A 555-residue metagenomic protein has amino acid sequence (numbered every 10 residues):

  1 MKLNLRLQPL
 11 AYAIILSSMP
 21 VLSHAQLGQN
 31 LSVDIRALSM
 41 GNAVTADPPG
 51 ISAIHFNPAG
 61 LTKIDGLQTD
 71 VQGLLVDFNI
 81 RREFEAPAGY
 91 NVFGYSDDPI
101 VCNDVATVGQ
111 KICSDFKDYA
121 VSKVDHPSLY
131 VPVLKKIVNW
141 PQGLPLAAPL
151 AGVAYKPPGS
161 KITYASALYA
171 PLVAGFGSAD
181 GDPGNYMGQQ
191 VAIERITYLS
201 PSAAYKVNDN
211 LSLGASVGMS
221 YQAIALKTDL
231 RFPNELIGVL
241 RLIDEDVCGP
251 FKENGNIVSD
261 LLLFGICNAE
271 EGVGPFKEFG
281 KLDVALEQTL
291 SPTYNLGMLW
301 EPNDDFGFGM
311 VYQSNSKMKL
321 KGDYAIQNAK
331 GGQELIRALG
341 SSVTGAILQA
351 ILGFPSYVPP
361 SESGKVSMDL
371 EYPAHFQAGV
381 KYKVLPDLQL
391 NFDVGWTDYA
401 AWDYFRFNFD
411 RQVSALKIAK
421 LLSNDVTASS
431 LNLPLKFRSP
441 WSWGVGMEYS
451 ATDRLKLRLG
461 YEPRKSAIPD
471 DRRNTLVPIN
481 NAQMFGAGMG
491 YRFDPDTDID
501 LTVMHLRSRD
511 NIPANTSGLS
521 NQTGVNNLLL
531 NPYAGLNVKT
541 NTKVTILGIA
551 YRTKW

Functional and structural regions predicted by a protein language model:
M1-A11: Bacterial N-terminal signal peptides that target proteins for export
A13, L22-S23: Cleavable N-terminal signal peptides
S18-P20: N-terminal signal peptide c-region/cleavage motif recognized by signal peptidases
Q26-G41, P49, I112-S122, I137 (+1 more regions): Outer-membrane beta-barrel porins/channels
Q29-V44, I64-R82, A88: Transmembrane beta-strand segments of Gram-negative outer membrane beta-barrel proteins
N42-P49, N79-L144: Surface-exposed strand-loop-strand hairpins of Gram-negative outer-membrane beta-barrel proteins
A43-T45, A59, I64-G66, Q72-V76 (+4 more regions): Acidic/polar N-terminal loop/beta-strand segments that form early-domain functional surfaces
A53-N57: A beta-strand signature from Gram-negative outer-membrane beta-barrel systems, especially the internal plug domain
